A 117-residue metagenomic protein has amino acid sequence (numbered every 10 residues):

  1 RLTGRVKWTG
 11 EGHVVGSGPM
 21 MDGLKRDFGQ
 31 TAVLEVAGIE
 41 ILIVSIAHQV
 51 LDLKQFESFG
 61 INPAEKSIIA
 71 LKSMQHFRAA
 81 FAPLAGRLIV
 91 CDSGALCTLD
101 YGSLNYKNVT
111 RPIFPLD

Functional and structural regions predicted by a protein language model:
R5-D117: Extended hydrophobic packing segments that form well-structured cores
